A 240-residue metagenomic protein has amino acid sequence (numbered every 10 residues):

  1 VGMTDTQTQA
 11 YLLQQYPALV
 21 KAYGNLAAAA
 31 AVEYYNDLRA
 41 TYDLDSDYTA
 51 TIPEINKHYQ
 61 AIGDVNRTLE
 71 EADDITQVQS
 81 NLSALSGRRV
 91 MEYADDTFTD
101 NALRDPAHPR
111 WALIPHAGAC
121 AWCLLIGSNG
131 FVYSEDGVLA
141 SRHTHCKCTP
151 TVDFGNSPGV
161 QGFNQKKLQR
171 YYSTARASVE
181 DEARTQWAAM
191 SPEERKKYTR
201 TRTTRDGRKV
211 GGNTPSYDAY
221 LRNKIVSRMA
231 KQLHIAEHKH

Functional and structural regions predicted by a protein language model:
V1-L103: N-terminal alpha-helical interaction blocks
V1-Q7, Y11, Y16, E92-H240: Activation/maturation switch segments at domain boundaries
